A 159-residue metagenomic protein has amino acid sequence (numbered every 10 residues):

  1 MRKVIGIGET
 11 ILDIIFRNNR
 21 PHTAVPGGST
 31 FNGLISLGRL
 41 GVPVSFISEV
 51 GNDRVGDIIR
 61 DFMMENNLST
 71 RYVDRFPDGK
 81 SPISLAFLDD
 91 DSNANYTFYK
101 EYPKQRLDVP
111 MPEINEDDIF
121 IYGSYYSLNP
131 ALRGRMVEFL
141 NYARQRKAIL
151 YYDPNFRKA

Functional and structural regions predicted by a protein language model:
M1-R17: Positively charged, low-complexity intrinsically disordered leader regions
R2-I5, F62, T70, S92-A159: Ribokinase/PfkB-type carbohydrate-kinase core domain
K3, R17-S84, L88-N93, K100-Q105: Substrate-binding N-lobe of the ribokinase-like
G8, S48-G51, P154: Short beta-strand/turn micro-motifs composed of small residues that flank or help shape donor/cofactor-binding pockets
E9, D13, N32, D153: Acidic active-site catalytic centers that drive phospho-/nucleotidyl reactions and related ester hydrolyses
T10, V50, Y126-L128: Residue-level signal for short, function-critical loop segments
L12, F16, N52, F156: Short, glycine/acidic-enriched loop or turn micro-motifs at the edges of active sites
